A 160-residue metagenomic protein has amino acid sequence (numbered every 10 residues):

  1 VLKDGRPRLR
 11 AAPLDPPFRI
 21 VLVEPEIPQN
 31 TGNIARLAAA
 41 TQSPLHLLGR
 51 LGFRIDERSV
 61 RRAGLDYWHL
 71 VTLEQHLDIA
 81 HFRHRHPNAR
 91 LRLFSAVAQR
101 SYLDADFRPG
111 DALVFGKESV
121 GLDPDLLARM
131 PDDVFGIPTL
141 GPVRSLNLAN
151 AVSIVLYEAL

Functional and structural regions predicted by a protein language model:
V1-L160: Post-transcriptional modification and biogenesis factors for structured RNAs of the translation apparatus
